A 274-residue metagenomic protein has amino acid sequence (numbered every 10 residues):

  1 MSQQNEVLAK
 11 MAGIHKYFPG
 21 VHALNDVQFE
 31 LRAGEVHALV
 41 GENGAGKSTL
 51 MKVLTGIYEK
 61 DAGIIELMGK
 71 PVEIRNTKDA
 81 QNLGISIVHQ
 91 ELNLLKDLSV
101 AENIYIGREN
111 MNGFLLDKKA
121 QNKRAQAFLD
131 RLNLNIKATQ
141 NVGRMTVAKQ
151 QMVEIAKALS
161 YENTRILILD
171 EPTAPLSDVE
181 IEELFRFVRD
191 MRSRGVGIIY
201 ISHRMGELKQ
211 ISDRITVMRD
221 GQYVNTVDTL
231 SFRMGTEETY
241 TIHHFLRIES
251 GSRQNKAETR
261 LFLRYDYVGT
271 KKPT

Functional and structural regions predicted by a protein language model:
S2-A257, L261, D266-T274: Glycine-rich phosphate-binding loops of nucleotide-dependent enzymes
